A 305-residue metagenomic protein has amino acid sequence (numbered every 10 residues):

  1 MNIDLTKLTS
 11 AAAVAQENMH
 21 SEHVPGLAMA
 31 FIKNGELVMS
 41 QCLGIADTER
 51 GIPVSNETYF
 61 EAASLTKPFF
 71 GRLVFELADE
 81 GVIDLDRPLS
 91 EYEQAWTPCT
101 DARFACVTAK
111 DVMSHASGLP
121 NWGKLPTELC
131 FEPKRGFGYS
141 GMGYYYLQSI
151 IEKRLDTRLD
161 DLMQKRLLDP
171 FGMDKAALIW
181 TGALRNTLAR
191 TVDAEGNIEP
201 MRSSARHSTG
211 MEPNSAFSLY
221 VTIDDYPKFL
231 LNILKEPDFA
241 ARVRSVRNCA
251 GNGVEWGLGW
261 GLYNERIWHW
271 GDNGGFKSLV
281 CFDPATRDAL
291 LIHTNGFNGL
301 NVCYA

Functional and structural regions predicted by a protein language model:
I3-F60, V82, W122-L129: Short, conserved catalytic-motif segment at the N-terminal edge
A12-A15, M29, G35, T58-D86 (+3 more regions): Active-site SXXK
M19, A78-D79, M163: Alpha-helix C-terminal capping/helix-coil junction sites
E36, L234, N273-G275, N295-N298: Short, glycine-/Ser/Thr-/acidic-enriched flexible segments
D47, Q94, C99-G274, S278-L279: Short, surface-exposed loop or secondary-structure junction motifs that flank catalytic or metal-binding residues
R50-I52, L279-C281, L300-A305: A short, polar/proline- and glycine-enriched secondary-structure boundary/capping micro-motif
N248, N252-G253, F297-A305: Short, gly/Ser/Thr-rich active-site loops of penicillin-recognizing serine hydrolases
L279-C281, T286-F297: Short, well-ordered beta-strand elements
